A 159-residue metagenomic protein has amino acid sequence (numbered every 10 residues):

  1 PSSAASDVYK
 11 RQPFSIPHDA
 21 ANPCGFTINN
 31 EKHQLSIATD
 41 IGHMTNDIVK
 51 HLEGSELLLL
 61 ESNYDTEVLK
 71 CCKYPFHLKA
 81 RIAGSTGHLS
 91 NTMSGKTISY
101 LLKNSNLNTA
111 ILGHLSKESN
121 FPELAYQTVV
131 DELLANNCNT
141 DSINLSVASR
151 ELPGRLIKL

Functional and structural regions predicted by a protein language model:
P1-Y9: Single conserved hydrophobic/aromatic residue that forms the stacking wall/gate of nucleotide- or nucleobase-binding
S6, D19-A20, E151-L156: A short acidic, often aromatic-flanked loop/helix-cap motif at beta-alpha or helix-coil junctions that lines enzyme
R11-P13: Structured catalytic core of nucleotide-sugar glycosyltransferases
I16-D19, T39-I41, S62-Y64, L115: Active-site metal-binding loops of divalent metal-dependent hydrolases
N22-T39, L57: Conserved beta-strand hairpin/beta-sheet module of binuclear metal-dependent hydrolase folds, prominently
N46-V147: Cap/insert and terminal regions of metallo-dependent hydrolase folds
I143-L159: Short, basic/aromatic-enriched C-terminal tail that caps enzymatic domains
